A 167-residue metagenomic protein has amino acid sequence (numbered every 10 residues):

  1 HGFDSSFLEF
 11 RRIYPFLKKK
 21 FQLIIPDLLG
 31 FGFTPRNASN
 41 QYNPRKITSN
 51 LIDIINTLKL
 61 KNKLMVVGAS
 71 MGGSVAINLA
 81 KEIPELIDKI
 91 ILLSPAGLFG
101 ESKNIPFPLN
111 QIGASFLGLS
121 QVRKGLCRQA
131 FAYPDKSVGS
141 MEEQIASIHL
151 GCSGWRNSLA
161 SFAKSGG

Functional and structural regions predicted by a protein language model:
H1-S5, S70: Active-site glycine-rich loops that stabilize anionic/oxyanionic intermediates across multiple enzyme folds
S6-L8, F99: Short substrate-entry loop that stabilizes the transition state in hydrolases
R11-R12, I24-V67: Active-site loop/oxyanion-hole signature of alpha/beta-hydrolase fold enzymes
I13-F21, E82: A short, Lys/Arg-enriched amphipathic alpha-helix followed by its capping loop at the start of a domain
K20-Q22, N62-M65, L86-K89: Structural signature of beta-strand start/N-cap positions in the alpha/beta core of ABC transporter nucleotide-binding
G68, G72, A76: Gly/Ala-rich beta-loop-alpha elbow adjacent to hydrolase catalytic centers
I77-K81, D88-L117: Flexible "cap/lid" loop of the alpha/beta hydrolase fold
E101-K103, L119-G167: Conserved alpha/beta-hydrolase catalytic His-Asp/Glu region
